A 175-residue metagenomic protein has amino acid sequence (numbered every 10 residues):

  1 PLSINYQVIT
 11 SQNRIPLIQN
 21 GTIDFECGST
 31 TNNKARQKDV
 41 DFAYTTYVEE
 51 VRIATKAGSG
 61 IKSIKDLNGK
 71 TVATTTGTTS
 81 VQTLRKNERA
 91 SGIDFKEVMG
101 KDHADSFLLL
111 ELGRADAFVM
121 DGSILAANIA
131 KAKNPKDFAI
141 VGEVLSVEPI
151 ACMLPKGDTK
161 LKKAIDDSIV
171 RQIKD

Functional and structural regions predicted by a protein language model:
P1, K65, K70-T71, T76-T79 (+2 more regions): Extended ligand-binding regions for polar small-molecule ligands
L2-P16, E97-L112, E148: Short helix-initiation/N-cap motifs at beta->coil->alpha
S3-D66, V144: Acidic, polar ligand-binding/catalytic clefts
T10-R14, T22, E26, S63 (+5 more regions): Stable alpha-helical elements in mature extracytoplasmic
N13, G28-K38, T83-E88, E111-S146: A ligand-binding cleft/hinge motif common to bilobed small-molecule-binding domains
D24-F25, D116-A117, A151: Short, Asp-centered acidic motifs that coordinate Mg2+ and/or phosphate in catalytic or ligand-binding sites
Y47-T55, G122-S123, A130-V170: Periplasmic-binding protein-like
T79-V98, K136-F138, I169-D175: Ligand-binding clefts/hinges and TM-proximal coupling segments of bilobed small-molecule sensing domains
